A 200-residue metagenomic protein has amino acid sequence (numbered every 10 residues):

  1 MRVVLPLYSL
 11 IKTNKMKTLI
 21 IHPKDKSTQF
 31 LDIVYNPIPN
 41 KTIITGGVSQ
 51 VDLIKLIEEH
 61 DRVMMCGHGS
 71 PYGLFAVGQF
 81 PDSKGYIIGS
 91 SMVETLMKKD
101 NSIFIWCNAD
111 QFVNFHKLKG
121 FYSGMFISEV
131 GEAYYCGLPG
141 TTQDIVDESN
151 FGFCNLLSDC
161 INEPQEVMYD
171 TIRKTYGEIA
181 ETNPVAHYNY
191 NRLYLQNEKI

Functional and structural regions predicted by a protein language model:
V4-M64, I103-C107: A domain-level signal for caspase-like cysteine endopeptidase catalytic cores and their zymogen-processing architecture
K24-F30, V48-Q50, H68-V77, N108-F112 (+1 more regions): Short acidic, S/G/P-rich loop/turn micro-motifs used as interaction or catalytic elements
V34-Y35, V77-F80, K117-K119: Short, glycine/charged-enriched secondary-structure capping and boundary segments
V51-L56, L74-F75, M92-T95, N114-F115: Short, T/G/N/S-enriched strand-turn elements that build extracellular solenoid repeat scaffolds
E59-H60, K98-D100, K117: Short, well-ordered alpha-helix to beta-strand connector turns
S70-M97: A short, glycine/acidic-enriched catalytic loop
S102-I200: Active-site-proximal C-terminal subdomain of hydrolase catalytic domains
